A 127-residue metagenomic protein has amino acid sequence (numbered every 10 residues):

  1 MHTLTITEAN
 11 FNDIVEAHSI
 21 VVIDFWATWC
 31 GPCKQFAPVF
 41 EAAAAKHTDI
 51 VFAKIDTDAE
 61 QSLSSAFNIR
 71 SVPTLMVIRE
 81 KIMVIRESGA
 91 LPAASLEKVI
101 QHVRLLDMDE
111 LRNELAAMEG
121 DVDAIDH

Functional and structural regions predicted by a protein language model:
H2, W26, V51-A53: Conserved Rossmann-like nucleotide-binding pocket used by diverse enzymes that bind dinucleotide cofactors
T3-V21, Q61: A short beta-strand-turn-helix
H18-V22, Q35-I55, Q61: Conserved helix-turn-beta segment immediately C-terminal to the redox Cys motif in thioredoxin-like folds
S19, W26-W29, S71: Short pre-active-site segment immediately N-terminal to redox-active cysteine/selenocysteine motifs in thiol-based
C30-C33, L75: The canonical Cys-X-X-Cys-His
Q61, F67-R79, L91: Structural micro-motif
R79-E110: Non-catalytic, surface beta->alpha helical segment in thiol-disulfide oxidoreductase systems
M108-H127: CheY-like receiver
